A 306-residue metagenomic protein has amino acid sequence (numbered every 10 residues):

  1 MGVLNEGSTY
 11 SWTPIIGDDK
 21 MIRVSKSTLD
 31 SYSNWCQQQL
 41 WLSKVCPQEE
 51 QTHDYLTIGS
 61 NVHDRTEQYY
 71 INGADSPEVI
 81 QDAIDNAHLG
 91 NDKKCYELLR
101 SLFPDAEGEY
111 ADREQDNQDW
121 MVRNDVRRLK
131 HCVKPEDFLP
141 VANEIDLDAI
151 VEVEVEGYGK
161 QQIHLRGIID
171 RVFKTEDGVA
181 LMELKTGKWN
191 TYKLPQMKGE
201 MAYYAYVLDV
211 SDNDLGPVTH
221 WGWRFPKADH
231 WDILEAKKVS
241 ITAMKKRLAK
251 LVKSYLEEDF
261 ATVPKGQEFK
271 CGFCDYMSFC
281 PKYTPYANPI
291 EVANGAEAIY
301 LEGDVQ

Functional and structural regions predicted by a protein language model:
M1-V3: Extreme N-terminal basic, low-complexity initiation segments that serve as generic localization/processing leaders
N5, R65-V153: A non-catalytic, helix-rich entry segment at domain boundaries
I22, K26-P77, Q118, V122 (+2 more regions): Nuclease catalytic cores
V24-S25, D112, T191-L194, D209-Q306: Metal-dependent nuclease catalytic regions and adjoining charged, substrate-binding loops involved in nucleic-acid end
C36, V62-H63, R171, Y204 (+2 more regions): A residue-level signal for conserved active-site and pocket-lining positions in enzyme catalytic cores
P47-E50, Y70-E78, V210-G216, K282-Y286: Short helix-capping/linker segments at secondary-structure and domain boundaries
V141-K250: Mg2+/Mn2+-dependent nuclease catalytic core
